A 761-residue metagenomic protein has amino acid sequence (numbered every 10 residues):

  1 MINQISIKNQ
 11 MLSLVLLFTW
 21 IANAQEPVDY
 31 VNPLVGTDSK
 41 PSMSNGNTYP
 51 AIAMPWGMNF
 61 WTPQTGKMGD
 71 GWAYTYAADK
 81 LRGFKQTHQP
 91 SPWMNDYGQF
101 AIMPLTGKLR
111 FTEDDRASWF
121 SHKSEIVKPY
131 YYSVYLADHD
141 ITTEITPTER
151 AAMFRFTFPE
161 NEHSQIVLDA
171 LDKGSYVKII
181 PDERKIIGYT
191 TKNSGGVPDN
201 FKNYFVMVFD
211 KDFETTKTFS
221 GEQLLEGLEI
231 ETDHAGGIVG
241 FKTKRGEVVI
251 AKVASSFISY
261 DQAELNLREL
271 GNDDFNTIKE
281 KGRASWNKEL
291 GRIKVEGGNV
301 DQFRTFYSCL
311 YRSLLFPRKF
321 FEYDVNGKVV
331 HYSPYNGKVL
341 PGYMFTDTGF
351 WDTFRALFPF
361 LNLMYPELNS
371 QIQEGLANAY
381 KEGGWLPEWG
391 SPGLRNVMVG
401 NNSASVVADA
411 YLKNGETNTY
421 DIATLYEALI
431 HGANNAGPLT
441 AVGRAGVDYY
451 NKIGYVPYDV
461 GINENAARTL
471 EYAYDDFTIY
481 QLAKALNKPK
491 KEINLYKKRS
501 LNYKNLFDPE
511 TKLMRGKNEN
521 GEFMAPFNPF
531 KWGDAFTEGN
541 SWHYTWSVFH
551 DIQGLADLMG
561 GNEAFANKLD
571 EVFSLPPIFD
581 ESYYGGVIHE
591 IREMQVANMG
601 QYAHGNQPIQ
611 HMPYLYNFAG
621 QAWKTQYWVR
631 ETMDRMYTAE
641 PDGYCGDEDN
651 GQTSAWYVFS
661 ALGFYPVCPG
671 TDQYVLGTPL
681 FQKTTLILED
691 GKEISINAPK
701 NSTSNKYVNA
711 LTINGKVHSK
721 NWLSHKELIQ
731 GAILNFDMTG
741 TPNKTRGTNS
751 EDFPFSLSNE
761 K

Functional and structural regions predicted by a protein language model:
M1-Q25: Bacterial Sec-dependent N-terminal signal peptides
Q25-F358, N362-S405, Y411-L470, Q481-N505 (+8 more regions): Accessory carbohydrate-recognition regions in carbohydrate-active enzymes
E471-D475: Hydrophobic, small-residue-rich alpha-helical packing segments that form membrane-like cores
I694-S702: Short aromatic-glycine motifs in intrinsically disordered, low-complexity regions
